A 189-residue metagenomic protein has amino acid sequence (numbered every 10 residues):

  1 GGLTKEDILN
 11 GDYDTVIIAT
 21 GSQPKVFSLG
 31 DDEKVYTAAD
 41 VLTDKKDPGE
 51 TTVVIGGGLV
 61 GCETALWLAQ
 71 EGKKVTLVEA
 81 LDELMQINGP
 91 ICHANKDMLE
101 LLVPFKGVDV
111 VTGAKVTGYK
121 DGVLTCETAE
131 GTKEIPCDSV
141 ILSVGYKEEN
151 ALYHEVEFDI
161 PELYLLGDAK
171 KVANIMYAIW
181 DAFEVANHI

Functional and structural regions predicted by a protein language model:
G1-G11, T15-K34, A39-P90, E127-S139 (+1 more regions): Rossmann-like dinucleotide/flavin-binding elements
G1-T4, P104-V116: A conserved beta-strand/loop element that lines the FAD pocket in flavoprotein oxidoreductases
W67, E100-G107, V156: A conserved amphipathic helix/loop scaffold that creates a polar/acidic microenvironment used either to coordinate
H93-D97: Charged helix-capping and loop-helix junction motifs
M98-E100, V140: Acidic, Ser/Thr-rich peripheral helices and adjacent loops at domain boundaries
